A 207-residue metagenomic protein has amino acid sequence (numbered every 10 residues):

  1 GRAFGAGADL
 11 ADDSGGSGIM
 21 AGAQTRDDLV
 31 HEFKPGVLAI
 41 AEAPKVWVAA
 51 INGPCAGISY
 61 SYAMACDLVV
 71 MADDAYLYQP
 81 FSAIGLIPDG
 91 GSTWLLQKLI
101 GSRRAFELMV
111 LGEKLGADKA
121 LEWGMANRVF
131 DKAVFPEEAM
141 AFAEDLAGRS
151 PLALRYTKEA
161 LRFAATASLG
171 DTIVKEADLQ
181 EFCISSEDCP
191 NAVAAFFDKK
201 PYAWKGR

Functional and structural regions predicted by a protein language model:
G1-A39, C55, A83-G85, S168: Glycine- (often His-adjacent) and acidic-residue-rich active-site loop that binds/positions the CoA thioester
A23-V30, P136, L154, G170-V174 (+1 more regions): Short, structured helix-loop boundary elements
L38-L154, A177-S186, P190-A194, D198-K200 (+1 more regions): Crotonase-fold acyl-CoA enzyme core
E113, A167-E176: Electropositive, surface-exposed helix/loop patches at the edges of structured domains that serve as adaptable
L161-A167: Short, charged, surface-exposed hinge/linker loops at domain edges that act as mobile lids or interdomain connectors
A164, W204-K205: Short active-site-adjacent structural elements
